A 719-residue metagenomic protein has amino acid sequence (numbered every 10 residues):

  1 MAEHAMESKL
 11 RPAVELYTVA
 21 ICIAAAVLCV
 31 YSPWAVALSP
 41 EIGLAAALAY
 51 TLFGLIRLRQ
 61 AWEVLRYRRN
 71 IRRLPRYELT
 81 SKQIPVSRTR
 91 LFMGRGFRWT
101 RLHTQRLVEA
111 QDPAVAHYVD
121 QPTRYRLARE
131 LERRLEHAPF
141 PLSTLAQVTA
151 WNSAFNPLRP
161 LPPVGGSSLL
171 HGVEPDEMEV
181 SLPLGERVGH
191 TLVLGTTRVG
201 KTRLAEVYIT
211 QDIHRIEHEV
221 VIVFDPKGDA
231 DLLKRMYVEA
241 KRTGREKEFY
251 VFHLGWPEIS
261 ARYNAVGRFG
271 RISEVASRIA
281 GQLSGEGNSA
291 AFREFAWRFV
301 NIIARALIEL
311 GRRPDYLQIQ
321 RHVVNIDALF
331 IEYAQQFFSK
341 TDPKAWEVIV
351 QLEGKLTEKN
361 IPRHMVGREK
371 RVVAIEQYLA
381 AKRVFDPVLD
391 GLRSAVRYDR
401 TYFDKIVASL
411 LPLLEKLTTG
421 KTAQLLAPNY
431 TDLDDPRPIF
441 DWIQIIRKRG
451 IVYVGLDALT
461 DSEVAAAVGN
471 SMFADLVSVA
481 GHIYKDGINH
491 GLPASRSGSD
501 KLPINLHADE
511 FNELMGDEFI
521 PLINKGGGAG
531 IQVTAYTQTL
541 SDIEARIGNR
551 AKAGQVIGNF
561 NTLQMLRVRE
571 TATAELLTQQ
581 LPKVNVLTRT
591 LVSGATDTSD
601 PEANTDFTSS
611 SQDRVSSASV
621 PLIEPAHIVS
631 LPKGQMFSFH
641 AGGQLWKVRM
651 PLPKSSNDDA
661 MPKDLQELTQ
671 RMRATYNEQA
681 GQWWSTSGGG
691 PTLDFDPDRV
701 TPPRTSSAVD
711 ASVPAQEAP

Functional and structural regions predicted by a protein language model:
M1-V223, A230-K247, E309, L356 (+10 more regions): Accessory regions of macromolecular translocation/handling assemblies
L48-A49, A466-D475, T562, S616: Hydrophobic alpha-helical segments involved in membrane association or supramolecular assembly
L170-D176, L182-V199, R203-I531, H627-P632 (+2 more regions): P-loop NTPase motor domains
Y208, D315, L425, G487-G491 (+5 more regions): Residue-level detector of alpha-helical recognition elements and their boundaries
H218, Y237, L307, N325-E332 (+13 more regions): Short alpha-helical interface elements
M236-K241, V266, F337-F338, L522-I523 (+3 more regions): Short secondary-structure boundary/capping segments
R262-Y263, V464-A466, E518, R546 (+3 more regions): Short conserved micro-motifs at the rims of enzyme active sites and ligand-binding pockets
I523-K525, A529-H640: Conserved ATP-driven motor cores of ASCE-family P-loop NTPases powering translocation/secretion/packaging/pilus
